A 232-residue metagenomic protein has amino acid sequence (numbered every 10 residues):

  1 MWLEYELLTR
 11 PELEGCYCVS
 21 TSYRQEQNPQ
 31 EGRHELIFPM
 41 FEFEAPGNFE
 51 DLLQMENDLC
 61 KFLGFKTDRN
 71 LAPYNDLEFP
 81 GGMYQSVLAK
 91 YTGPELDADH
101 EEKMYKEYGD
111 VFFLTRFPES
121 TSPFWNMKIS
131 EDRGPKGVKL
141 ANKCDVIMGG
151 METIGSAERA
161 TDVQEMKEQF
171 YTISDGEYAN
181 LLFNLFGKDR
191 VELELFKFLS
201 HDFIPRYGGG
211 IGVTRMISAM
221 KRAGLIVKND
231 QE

Functional and structural regions predicted by a protein language model:
M1-P46, F79-E232: A translation/RNA-centric and nucleic-acid-associated enzymatic feature enriched in Class II aminoacyl-tRNA synthetases
P46-D51, A72: Cytochrome P450
D51-Q54, E95: A generic alpha-helix signature
L53-G64: Short amphipathic C-terminal alpha-helix that caps PH/PH-like domains
L63-N75: Flexible helix-coil linker/hinge segments at domain or subdomain boundaries
